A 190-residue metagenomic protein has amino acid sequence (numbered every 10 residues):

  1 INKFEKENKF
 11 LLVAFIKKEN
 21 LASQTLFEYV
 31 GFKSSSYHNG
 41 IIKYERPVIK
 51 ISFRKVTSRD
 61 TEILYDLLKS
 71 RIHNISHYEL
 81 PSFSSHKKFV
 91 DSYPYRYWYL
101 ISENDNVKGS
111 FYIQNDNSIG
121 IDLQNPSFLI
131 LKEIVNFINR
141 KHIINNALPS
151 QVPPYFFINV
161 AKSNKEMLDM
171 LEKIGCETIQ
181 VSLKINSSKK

Functional and structural regions predicted by a protein language model:
I1-E5, T25-Y29, P126-N146, K165-K173: Conserved acetyl-CoA-binding loop-helix of GNAT-fold acetyltransferases
E5-K17, I143-A161: Conserved GNAT acetyl-CoA-binding A-motif
I16-K17, S102, D116-K141, V160-A161: A short, internal acetyl-CoA/4′-phosphopantetheine-binding micro-motif in the GNAT/acyltransferase core
K18-S36, A161-V181: Conserved active-site alpha-helix within GNAT-family acetyltransferase domains
K50-D66: A short beta-loop-alpha structural element at the N-terminal edge of CoA-dependent acyl/N-acetyltransferase catalytic
D66-E79: Helix-loop element at the rim of GNAT/NAT acetyltransferase active sites that forms part of the acceptor-substrate
E79-R96: Active-site rim helix/loop that mediates acceptor-substrate recognition in acyltransferases
R96-Q114: Conserved beta-hairpin
